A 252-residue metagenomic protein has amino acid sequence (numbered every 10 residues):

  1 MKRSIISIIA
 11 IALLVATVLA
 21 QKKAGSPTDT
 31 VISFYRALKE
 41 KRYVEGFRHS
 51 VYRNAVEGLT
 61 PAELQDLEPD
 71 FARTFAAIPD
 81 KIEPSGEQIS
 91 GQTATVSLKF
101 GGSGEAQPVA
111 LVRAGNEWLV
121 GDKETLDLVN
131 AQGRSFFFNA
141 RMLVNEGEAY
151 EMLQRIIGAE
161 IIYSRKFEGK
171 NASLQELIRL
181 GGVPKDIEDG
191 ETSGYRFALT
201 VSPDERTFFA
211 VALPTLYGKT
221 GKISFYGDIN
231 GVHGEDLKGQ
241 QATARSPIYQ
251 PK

Functional and structural regions predicted by a protein language model:
M1-S4: Positively charged n-region of N-terminal signal peptides that target proteins for export
S7-V15: Bacterial N-terminal signal peptides
V18-K22: Boundary at the C-terminal end of the N-terminal hydrophobic targeting segment
G25-H49, D127-G182: Conserved hydrophobic/amphipathic alpha-helical signal-anchor segments
T28-V31, L38-R42, S90-F100, E105-V112 (+3 more regions): General detector of folded, globular domains
R48-Q65, P69-K81, S85-T93, S97 (+5 more regions): Extracellular/periplasmic head regions of type IV pilus-like filament subunits
G104-F138, V232-L237: Short beta-strand edge/turn micro-motifs at domain boundaries
N130-R134, G221-K222, A244-K252: A short, polar/proline- and glycine-enriched secondary-structure boundary/capping micro-motif
